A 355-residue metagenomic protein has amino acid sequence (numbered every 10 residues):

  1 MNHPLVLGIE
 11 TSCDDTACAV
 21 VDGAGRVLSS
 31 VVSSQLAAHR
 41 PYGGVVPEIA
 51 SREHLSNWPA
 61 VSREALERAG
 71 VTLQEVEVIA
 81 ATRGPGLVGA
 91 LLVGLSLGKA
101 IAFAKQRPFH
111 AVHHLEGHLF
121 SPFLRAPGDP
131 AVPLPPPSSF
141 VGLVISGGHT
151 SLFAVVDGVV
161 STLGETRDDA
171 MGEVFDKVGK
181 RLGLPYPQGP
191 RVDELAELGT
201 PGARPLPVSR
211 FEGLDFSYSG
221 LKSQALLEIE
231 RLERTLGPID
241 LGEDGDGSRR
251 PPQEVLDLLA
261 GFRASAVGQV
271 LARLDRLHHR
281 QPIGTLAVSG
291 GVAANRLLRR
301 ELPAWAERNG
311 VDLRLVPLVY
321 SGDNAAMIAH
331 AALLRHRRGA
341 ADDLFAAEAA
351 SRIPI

Functional and structural regions predicted by a protein language model:
M1-H3, V112-F140, A331: Conserved phosphate-binding catalytic cores of ATP/NTP-utilizing and phosphoryl-transfer enzymes
H3-P85, S96, H114, L258: N-terminal beta-alpha supersecondary unit
T16-D22, G142-V144, T150-A154: Short beta-strand scaffold segments in enzyme catalytic cores
L73-R83, Q281-V292, R314-P317: Short glycine-rich phosphate-binding loop at a beta-alpha junction
A111-V112, T285-L286, L302-I328: Conserved phosphate-binding/catalytic loops in two-lobed NTP-binding clefts
H118-F120, P317-I355: Glycine-rich phosphate-binding/hydrolytic loop that grips phosphoryl groups
V156-L198, K222-E233: Glycine-rich phosphate-binding loop plus the immediately following alpha-helix
E194-L286, R296-A304, H336-G339: A contiguous, well-structured pocket-lining segment that forms one wall/lid of small-molecule binding clefts in soluble
